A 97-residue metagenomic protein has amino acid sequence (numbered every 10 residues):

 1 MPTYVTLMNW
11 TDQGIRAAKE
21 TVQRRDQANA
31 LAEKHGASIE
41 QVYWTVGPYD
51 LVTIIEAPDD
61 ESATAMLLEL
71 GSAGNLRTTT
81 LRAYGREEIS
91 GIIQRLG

Functional and structural regions predicted by a protein language model:
M1-E33, S38, Y49, E88-G97: Short S/T/G/P-rich N-terminal loop/turn motif that feeds into the first structured element of a domain
V5-N9, Y43-M66: Short, well-ordered beta-strand segments in beta-rich or mixed alpha/beta enzyme and ligand-binding folds
L31, T45, L70-S72: A generic structural signal for short, solvent-exposed coil/turn residues that cap or connect secondary-structure
G36-Y43, T78-T80: A short linear hydrophobic-aromatic micro-motif
A57-E87: An amphipathic, aromatic/His-enriched active-site/gating alpha helix that lines ligand/cofactor pockets
